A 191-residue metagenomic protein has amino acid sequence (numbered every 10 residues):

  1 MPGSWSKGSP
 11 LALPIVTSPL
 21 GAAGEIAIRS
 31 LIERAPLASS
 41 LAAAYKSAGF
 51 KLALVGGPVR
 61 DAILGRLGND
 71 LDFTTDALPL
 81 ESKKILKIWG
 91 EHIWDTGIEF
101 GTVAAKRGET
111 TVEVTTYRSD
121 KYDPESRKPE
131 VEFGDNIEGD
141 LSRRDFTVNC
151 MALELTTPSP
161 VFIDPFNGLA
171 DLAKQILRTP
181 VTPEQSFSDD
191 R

Functional and structural regions predicted by a protein language model:
M1-R191: Catalytic cores of the polymerase beta-like nucleotidyltransferase superfamily and closely associated nucleotide
